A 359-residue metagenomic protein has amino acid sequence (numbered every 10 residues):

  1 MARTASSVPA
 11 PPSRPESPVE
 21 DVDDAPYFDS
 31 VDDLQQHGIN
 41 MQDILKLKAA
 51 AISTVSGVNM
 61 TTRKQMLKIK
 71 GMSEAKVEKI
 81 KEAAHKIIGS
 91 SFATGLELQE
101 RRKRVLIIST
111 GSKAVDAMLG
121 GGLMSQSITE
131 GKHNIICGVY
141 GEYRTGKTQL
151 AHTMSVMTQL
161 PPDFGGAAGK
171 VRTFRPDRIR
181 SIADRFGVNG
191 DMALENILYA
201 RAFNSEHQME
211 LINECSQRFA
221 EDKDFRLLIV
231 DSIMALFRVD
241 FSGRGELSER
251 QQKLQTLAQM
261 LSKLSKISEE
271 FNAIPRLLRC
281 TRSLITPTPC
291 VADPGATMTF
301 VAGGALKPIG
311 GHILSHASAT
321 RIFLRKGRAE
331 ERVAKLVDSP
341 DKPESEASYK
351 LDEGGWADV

Functional and structural regions predicted by a protein language model:
A2-G95: Compact, charge-rich alpha-helical regulatory domains located at protein termini
D32, L45, M60, K64 (+11 more regions): Solvent-exposed alpha-helical segments within well-ordered globular domains of core cellular machineries
D43-K46, Q65, K70, A83-M192 (+1 more regions): The Walker A/P-loop phosphate-binding site
T61, A83-S90, M118-G122, E142 (+9 more regions): Conserved, well-folded catalytic cores of nucleic-acid-processing and energy-transducing macromolecular machines
I108-S112, D116, S125, T148-H152 (+6 more regions): Amphipathic alpha-helical transducer elements in NTP-driven molecular machines
T129, C137, R172, L198-A200 (+3 more regions): Hydrophobic/aromatic beta-strand patches that form the interior of the parallel beta-sheet core in alpha/beta enzyme
G166-E249, S262-K263: Conserved inter-motif catalytic segment of the P-loop NTP-binding fold
Q252-V359: Phosphate-binding/switch region of NTP-binding enzymes
